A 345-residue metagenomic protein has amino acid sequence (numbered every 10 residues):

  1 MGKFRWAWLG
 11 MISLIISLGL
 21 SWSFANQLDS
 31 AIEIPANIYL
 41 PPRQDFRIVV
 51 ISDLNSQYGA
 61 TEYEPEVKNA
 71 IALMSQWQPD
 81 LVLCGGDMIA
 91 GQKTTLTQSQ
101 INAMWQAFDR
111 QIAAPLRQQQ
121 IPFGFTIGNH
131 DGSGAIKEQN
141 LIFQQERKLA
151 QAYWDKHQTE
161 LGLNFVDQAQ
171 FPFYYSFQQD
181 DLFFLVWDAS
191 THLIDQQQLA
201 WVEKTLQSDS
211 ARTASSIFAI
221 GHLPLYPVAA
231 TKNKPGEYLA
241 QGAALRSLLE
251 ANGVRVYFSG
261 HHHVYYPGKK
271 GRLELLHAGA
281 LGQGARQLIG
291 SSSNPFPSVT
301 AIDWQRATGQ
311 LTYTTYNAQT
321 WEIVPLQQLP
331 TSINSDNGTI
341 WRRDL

Functional and structural regions predicted by a protein language model:
M1-L14: N-terminal Sec-pathway targeting helices
G19-N102: N-terminal active-site segment of His-dependent metallophosphoesterases
F24-N26, K269-L345: Binuclear metal-dependent phosphoesterase catalytic core
A31-L40, Q98-A211, Q241-E250, K270-H277 (+3 more regions): Extended active-site neighborhood of metal-dependent phosphoesterases/phosphodiesterases
I48-V50, V82-C84, F125, A219 (+1 more regions): Residue-level marker for buried hydrophobic side chains located in beta-strands that build the well-ordered beta-sheet
S52-S56, G86-M88, N129-H130, A189-S190 (+3 more regions): Active-site metal-binding loops of divalent metal-dependent hydrolases
A60, G91-T95, S133-I136, D195 (+4 more regions): Extracytoplasmic/secreted cell-surface and envelope-processing proteins
A72-L81, L116-Q119, Q178, F183-L185 (+4 more regions): His/acidic metal-ligating clusters that form di-metal
